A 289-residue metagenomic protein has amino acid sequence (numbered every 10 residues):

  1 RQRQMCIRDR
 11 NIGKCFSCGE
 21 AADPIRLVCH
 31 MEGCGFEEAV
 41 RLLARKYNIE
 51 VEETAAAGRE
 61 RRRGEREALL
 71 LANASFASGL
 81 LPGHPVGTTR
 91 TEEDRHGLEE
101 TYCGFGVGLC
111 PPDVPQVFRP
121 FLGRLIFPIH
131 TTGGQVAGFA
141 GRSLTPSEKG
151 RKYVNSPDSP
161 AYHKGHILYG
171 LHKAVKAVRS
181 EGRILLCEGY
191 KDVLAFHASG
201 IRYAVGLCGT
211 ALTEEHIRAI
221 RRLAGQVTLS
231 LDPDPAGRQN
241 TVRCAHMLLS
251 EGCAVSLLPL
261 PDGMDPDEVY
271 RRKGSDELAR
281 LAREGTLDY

Functional and structural regions predicted by a protein language model:
R1-Q4, R8-V114, R124, S156: Non-catalytic accessory segments of DNA primases and related replication-initiation nucleases
G19, S143-L144, K191, A211-L212 (+2 more regions): Conserved nucleotide-binding/hydrolysis micro-motifs of P-loop NTPases
L27, L42, A195, A219 (+3 more regions): Alpha-helical scaffold elements adjacent to nucleotide-binding pockets in ATP/GTP-utilizing enzyme cores
V28, L207-T210, L231-D232: Short beta->alpha connector loops at strand-helix junctions that form conserved, small/polar/Pro-enriched
E32-Y47, R124-S143, E268, R280: Structured, non-catalytic alpha/beta "coupling" segments that mediate domain-domain communication and provide generic
R61-E65, L70-A72, A77, P111-V227 (+1 more regions): Phosphate-handling DNA/RNA-contact segment within nucleic-acid enzymes
P235-L249, V255, P259: Phosphate/diphosphate-binding loops
C253-Y289: C-terminal or mid-to-C-terminal helical accessory/interaction module adjacent to the motor/catalytic core
